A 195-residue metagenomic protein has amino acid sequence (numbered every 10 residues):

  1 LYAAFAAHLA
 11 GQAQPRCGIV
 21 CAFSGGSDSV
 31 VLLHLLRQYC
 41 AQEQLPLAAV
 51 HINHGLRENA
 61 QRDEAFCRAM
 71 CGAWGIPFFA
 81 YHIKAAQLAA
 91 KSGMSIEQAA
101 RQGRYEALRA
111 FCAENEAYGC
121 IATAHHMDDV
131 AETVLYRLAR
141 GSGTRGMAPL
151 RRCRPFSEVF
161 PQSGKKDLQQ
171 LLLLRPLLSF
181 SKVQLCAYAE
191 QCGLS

Functional and structural regions predicted by a protein language model:
L1-S195: Core alpha/beta nucleotide-donor-binding catalytic domains of modification enzymes
